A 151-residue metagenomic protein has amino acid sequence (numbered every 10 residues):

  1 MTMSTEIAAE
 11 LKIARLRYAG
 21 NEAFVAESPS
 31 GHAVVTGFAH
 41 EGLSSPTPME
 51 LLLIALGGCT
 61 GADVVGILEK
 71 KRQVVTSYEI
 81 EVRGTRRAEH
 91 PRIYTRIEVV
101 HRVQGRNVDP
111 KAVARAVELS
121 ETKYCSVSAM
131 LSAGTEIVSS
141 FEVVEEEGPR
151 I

Functional and structural regions predicted by a protein language model:
M1-I54, V65-I151: Extended beta-strand/beta-hairpin segments
C59: Alpha-helical metal-binding/catalytic segments enriched in His/Glu/Asp
